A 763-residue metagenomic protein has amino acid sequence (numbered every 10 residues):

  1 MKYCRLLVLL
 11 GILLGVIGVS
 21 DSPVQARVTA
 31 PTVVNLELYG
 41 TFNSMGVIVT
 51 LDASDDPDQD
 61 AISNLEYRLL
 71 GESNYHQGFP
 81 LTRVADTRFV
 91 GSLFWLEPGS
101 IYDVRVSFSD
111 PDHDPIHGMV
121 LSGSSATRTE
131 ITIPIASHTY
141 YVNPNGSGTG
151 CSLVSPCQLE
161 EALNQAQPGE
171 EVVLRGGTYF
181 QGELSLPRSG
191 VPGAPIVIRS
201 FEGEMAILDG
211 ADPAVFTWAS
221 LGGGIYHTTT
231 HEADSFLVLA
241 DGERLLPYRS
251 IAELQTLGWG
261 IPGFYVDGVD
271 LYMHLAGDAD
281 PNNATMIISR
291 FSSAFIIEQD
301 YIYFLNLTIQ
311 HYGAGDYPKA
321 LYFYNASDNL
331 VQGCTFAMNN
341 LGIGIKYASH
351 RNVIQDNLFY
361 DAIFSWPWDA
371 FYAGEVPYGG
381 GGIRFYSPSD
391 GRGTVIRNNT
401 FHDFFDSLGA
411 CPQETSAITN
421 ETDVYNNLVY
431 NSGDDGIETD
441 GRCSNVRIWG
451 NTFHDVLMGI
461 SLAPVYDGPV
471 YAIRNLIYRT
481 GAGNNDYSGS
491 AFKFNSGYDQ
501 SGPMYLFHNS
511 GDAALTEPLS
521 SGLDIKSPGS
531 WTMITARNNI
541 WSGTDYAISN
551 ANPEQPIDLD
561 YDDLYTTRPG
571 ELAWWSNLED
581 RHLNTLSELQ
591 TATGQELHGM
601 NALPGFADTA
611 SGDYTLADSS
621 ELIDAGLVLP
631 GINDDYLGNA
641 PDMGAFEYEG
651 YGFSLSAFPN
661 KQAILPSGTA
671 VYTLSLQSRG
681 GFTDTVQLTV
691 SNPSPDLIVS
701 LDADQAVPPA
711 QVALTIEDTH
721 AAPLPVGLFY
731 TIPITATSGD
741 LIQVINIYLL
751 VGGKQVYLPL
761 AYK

Functional and structural regions predicted by a protein language model:
D52-E66: Solvent-exposed loop/turn segments flanking beta-strands in beta-repeat/beta-sandwich domains
E66-G99: Recognizes extended acidic, P/S/T-rich segments that occur within or adjacent to Ig-like beta-sandwich modules
P111-T132: Extracellular fibronectin type III
I135-N325, A337-M338, G344-I345, W366-V376 (+5 more regions): Extracellular polysaccharide-degrading/modifying enzymes targeting complex plant/algal/animal polysaccharides
T217-Y226, I288-A294, G315-F323, M338-K346 (+7 more regions): Extracellular beta-strand/beta-solenoid scaffold signature
D300-H311, S327-N340, S349-G374, G379-F385 (+10 more regions): Right-handed parallel beta-helix
R568-W574, Q595-E596, D613-Y648: Active-site and glycan-interaction determinants of carbohydrate-active enzymes
Y651-L758: Long beta-sheet-rich domains in secretory-pathway and surface-associated proteins
